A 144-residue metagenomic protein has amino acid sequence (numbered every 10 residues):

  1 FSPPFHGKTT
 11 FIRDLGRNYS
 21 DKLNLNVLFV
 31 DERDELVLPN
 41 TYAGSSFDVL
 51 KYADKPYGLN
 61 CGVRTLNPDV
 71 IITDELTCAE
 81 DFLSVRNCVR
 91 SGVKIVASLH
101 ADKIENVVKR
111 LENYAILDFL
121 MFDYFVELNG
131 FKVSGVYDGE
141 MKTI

Functional and structural regions predicted by a protein language model:
F1-P4, D48-Y52, T73-E75: Glycine- and other small-residue-rich loops at beta-strand/loop junctions that grip anionic moieties
F1-S20: Glycine-rich phosphate-binding P-loop
H6, N40-G44, L50, I95 (+1 more regions): DE-rich acidic low-complexity regions and acidic surface loops
F11, L15, N26, E32 (+5 more regions): Helical mechanochemical/support elements of P-loop NTPase systems and associated helical scaffolds
Y19-R64: P-loop NTPase switch/communication element
L36-P39, E105-V108, V133-V136: Switch/connector loops and helix/strand junctions flanking conserved nucleotide-binding motifs in nucleotide-processing
N67-P68, I72-G130: Conserved P-loop NTPase nucleotide-binding/switch module
Y124-I144: Conserved P-loop NTPase
